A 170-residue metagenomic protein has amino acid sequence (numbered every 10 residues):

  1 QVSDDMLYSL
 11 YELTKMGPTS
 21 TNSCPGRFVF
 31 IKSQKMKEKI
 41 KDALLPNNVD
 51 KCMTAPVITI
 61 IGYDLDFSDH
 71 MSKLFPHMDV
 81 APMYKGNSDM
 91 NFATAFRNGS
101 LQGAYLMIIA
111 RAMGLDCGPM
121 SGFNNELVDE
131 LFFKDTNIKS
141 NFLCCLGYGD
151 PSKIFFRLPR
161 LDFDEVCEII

Functional and structural regions predicted by a protein language model:
Q1-H70, E168-I170: N-terminal amphipathic, basic helical "cap/leader" segment at the start of enzyme domains
T14-M16, T59, D79-L131: Small-aliphatic-rich amphipathic alpha-helix that forms the alpha element of a beta-alpha
Q34, L65, F123-E126, D150: Acidic, glycine-rich active-site loops and adjacent beta-strand->loop/helix elements that engage anionic groups
K35, E130-F133: Short secondary-structure transition/capping segments
D42-A43, K73-L74, L131: Residue-level signal for well-ordered alpha-helical positions
V49-C52, I58-I61, K134-K153: A glycine-rich helix N-cap at a beta->alpha junction
F67, M71, F75-M78, K139-I170: C-terminal helix-cap and adjacent tail motif
